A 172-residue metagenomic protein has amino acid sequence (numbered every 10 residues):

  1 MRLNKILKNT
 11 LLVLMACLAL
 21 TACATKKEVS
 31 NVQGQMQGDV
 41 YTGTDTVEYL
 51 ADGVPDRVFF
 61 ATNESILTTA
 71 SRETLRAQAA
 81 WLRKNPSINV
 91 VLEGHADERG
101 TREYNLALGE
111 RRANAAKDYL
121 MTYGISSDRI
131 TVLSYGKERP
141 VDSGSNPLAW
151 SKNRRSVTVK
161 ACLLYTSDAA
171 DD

Functional and structural regions predicted by a protein language model:
R2-L11: Bacterial N-terminal signal peptides that target proteins for export
T21-A22: C-terminal motif of bacterial Sec signal peptides marking the signal peptidase cleavage site
T25: Short, conserved catalytic or interaction motifs in soluble domains
N31-V58: Post-signal peptide N-terminal segment of mature Sec-exported envelope proteins
L50-D52, R83-N85, A149-K152: Extracellular/periplasmic catalytic domains that process cell-envelope and extracellular macromolecules
F59-E93, K117, M121-T122, S127 (+1 more regions): Periplasmic peptidoglycan-binding/anchoring modules of Gram-negative envelope and division proteins
H95-A161: Periplasmic OmpA-like peptidoglycan-binding domain that tethers envelope proteins to the cell wall
Y165-A170: Conserved small/polar residues in nucleotide/adenosyl-binding loops
